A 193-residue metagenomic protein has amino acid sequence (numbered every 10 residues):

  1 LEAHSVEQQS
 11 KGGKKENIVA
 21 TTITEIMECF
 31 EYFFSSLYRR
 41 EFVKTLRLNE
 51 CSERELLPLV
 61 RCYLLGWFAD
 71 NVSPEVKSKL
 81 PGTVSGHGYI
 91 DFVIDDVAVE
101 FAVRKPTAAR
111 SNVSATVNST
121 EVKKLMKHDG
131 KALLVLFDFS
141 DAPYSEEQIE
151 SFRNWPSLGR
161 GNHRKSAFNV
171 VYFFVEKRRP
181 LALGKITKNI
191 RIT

Functional and structural regions predicted by a protein language model:
L1-Y63: Interdomain/boundary linker segments immediately adjacent to catalytic/signaling cores
V43-R47, R104-N112: Surface-exposed cleft-lining segments at the edges of enzyme active sites
L48, G66, D70-A98: Active-site metal-binding core of divalent-cation-utilizing nuclease and nuclease-like domains
C51, E55, L59, H87 (+1 more regions): Short, well-structured alpha-helical interface segments that form or flank functional binding sites
F92-A108, L125: Conserved catalytic cores of phosphodiester-cleaving nucleases, focusing on short active-site segments
V97-A98, D129-F139, V170: Hydrophobic beta-strand segments of well-ordered beta-sheets in folded domains
S111-L134, E146-L158: Short, charged, amphipathic alpha-helix that recurs within catalytic cores of restriction-modification and other
F137-T193: Domain-level recognition of nuclease-like catalytic cores that cleave nucleotide substrates
